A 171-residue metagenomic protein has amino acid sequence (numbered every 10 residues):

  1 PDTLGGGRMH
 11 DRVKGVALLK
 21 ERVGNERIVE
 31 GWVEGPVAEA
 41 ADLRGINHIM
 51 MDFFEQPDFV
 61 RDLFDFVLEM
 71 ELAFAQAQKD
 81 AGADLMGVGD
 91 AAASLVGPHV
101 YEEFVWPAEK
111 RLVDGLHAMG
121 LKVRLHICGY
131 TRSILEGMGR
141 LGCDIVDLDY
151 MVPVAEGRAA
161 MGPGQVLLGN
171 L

Functional and structural regions predicted by a protein language model:
T3-L171: Active-site loop segments of alpha/beta catalytic cores
